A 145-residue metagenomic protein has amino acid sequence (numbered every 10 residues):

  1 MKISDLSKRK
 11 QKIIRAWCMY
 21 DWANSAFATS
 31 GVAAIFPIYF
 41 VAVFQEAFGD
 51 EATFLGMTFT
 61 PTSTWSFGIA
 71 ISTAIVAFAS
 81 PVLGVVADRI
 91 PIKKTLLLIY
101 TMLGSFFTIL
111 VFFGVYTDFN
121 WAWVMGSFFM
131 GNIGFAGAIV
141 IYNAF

Functional and structural regions predicted by a protein language model:
I3-T73, W121: Helix-loop boundary and gating motifs at the non-cytosolic
M19, L103, L110, M130 (+1 more regions): Hydrophobic residues within membrane-embedded alpha-helical segments of Major Facilitator Superfamily
A23-A28, I75, G114, M130-G134: Residue-level hotspots within pore-lining transmembrane alpha-helices of multi-pass secondary transporters
V43, R89-I90, F145: Helix-to-coil boundary motifs at intracellular loop junctions of multi-pass secondary transporters
G68-A70, A77, L97-F119: C-terminal ends and interior cores of transmembrane alpha-helices in multi-pass membrane transporters/permeases
V76-I92: Helix-to-loop junctions at the C-terminal end of transmembrane segments in multipass secondary transporters
F119-F128: Short hydrophobic/alpha-helical segments at membrane-entry points of transmembrane helices in Major Facilitator
F135-F145: Intracellular juxtamembrane helix-capping segments at the cytosolic ends of symmetry-related transmembrane helices
